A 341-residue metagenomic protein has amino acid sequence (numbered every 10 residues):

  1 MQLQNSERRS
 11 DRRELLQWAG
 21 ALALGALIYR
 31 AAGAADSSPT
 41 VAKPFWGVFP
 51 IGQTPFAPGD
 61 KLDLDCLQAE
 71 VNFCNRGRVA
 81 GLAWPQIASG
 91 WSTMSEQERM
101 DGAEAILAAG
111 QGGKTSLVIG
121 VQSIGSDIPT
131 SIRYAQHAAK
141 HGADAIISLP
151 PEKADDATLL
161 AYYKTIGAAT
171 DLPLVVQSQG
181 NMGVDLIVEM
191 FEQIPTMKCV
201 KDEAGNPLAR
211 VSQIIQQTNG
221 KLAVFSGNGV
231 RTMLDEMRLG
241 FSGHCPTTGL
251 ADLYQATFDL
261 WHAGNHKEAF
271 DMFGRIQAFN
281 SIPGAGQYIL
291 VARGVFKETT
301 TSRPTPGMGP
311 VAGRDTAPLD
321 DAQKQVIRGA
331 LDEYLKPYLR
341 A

Functional and structural regions predicted by a protein language model:
M1-S10: N-terminal secretory signal peptides
D11-Y29: N-terminal export leaders
L16, G20, I51, R238-F241 (+1 more regions): C-terminal alpha-helical cap/extension of soluble enzyme domains
G33-A34: Boundary at the C-terminal end of the N-terminal hydrophobic targeting segment
A42, W46, P50-A57, K61-Q177: Active-site beta->alpha loop and helix N-cap motifs at the rims of alpha/beta catalytic domains
A109-T115, H141-G142, T170-L172, Q193-T196 (+3 more regions): Short helix-capping segments at alpha-helix termini
S123-G125, E152-K153, G180-N181, G229-R231 (+1 more regions): Short glycine-enriched loops at secondary-structure junctions
G180-N280: Catalytic alpha/beta core domains of metabolic enzymes, predominantly
